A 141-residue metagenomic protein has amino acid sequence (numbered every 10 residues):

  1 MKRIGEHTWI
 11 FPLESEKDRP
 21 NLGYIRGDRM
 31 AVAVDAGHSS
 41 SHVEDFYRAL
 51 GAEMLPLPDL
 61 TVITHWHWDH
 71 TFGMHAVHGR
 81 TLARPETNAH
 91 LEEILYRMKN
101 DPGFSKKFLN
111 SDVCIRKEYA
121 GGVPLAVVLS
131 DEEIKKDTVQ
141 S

Functional and structural regions predicted by a protein language model:
K2-R48: Conserved beta-strand hairpin/beta-sheet module of binuclear metal-dependent hydrolase folds, prominently
I4, E92-S141: Metallo-beta-lactamase
H7, I25, D35, L50 (+4 more regions): Divalent metal-coordination and catalytic microenvironments
P12-E14, P85, K135-T138: Residues at the C-termini of beta-strands that transition into short coil/loop
I25, M74, V139-Q140: A structural signal for short hydrophobic beta-strand segments in well-ordered beta-sheet cores
D28-A31, G51-M54, T81-A83, N100-G103: Short, low-complexity, polar/charged sequence segments that are solvent-exposed and flexible
S41-T87: Active-site metal-binding motif and surrounding structural segment of the metallo-beta-lactamase
